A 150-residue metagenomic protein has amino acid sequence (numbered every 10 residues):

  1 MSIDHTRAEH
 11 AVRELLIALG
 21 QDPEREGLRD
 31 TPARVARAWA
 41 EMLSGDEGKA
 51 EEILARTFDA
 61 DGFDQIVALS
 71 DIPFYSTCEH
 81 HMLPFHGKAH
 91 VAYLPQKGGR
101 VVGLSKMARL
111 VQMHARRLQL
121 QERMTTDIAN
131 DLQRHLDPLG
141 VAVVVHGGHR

Functional and structural regions predicted by a protein language model:
M1-R150: A domain-level signal for the structural core that forms small-molecule/cofactor-binding pockets and catalytic centers
